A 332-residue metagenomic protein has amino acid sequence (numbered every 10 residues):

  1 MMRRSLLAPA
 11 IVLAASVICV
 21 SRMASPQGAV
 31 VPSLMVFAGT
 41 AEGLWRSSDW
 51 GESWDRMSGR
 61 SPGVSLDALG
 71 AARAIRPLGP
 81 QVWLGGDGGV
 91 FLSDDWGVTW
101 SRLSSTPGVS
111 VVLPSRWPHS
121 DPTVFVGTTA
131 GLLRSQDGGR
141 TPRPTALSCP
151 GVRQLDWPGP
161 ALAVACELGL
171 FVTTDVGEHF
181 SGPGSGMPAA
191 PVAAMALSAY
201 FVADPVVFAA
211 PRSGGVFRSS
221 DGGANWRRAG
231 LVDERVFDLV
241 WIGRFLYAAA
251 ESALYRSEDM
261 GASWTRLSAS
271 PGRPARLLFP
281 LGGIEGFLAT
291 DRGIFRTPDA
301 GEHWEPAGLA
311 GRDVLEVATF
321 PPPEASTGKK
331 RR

Functional and structural regions predicted by a protein language model:
R4-R332: Extracellular glycan-interacting surfaces
